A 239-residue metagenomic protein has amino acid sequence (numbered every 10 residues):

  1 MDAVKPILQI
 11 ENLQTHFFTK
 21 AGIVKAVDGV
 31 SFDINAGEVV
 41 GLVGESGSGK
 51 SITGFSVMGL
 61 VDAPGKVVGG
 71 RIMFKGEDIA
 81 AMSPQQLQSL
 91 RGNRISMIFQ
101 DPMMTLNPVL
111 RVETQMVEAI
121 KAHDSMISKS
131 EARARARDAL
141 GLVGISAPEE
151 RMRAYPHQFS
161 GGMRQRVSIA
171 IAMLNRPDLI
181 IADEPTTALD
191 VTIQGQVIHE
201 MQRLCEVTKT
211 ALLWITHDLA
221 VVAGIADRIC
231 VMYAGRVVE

Functional and structural regions predicted by a protein language model:
V43-G44: The feature captures the beta-strand-to-loop junction immediately N-terminal to the Walker
V67-D78: Conserved ABC transporter NBD signature motif
D78, E118, E131-E150: Conserved ABC ATPase "signature" region
L174-D178: A short, proline-enriched helix->beta-strand linker immediately N-terminal to the Walker B motif in ABC-type P-loop
G195-K209: Helical segment within the ABC ATPase nucleotide-binding domain
V222-G224: A short, surface-exposed alpha-helical micro-motif characterized by mixed small hydrophobic and charged/polar residues
